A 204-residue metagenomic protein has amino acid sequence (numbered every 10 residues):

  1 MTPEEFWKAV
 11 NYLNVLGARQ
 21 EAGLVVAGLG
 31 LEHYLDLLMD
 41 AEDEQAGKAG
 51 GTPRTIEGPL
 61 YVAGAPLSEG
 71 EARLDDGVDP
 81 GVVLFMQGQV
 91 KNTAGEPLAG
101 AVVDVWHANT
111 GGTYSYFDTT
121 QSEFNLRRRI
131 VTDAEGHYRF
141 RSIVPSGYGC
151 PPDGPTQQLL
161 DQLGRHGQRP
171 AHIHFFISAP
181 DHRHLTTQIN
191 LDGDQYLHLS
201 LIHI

Functional and structural regions predicted by a protein language model:
M1-L201: Beta-strand-dominated extracellular/periplasmic modules and repeats in secreted or surface-exposed proteins
